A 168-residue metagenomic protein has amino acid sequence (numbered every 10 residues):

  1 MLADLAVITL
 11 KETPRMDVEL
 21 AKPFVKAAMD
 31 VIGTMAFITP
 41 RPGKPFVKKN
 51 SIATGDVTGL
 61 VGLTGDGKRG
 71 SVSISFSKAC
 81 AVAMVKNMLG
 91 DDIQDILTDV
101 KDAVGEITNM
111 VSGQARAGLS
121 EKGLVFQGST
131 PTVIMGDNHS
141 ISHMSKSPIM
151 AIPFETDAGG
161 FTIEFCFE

Functional and structural regions predicted by a protein language model:
L2-E168: N-terminal auxiliary interaction/assembly segments of multi-subunit proteins
